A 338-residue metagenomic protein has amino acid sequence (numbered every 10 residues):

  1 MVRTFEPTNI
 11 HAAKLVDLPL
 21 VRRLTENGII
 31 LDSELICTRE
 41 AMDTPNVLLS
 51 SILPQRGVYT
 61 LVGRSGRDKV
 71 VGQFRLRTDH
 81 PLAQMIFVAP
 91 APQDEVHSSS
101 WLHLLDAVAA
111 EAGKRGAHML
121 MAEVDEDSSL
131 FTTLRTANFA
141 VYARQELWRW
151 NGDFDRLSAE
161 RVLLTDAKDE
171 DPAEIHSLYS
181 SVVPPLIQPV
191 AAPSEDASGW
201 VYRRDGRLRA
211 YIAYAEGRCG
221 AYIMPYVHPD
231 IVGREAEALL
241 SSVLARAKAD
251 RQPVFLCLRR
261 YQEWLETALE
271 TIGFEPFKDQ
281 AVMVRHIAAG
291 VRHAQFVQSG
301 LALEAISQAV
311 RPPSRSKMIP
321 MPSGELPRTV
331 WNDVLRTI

Functional and structural regions predicted by a protein language model:
V2, D125-D127, A137-L157, P253-I338: Active-site/acyl-donor-binding loops of N-acyltransferases
V2-G66, V71-Q73, R135-A221: Amide-forming acyltransferase catalytic core, primarily the GNAT-like/NAT-type and related acyltransferase folds
A13, R64-S65, F74, E123-E126 (+3 more regions): Structural motif
R77-I86, E216-M224, F277-K278: A conserved beta-turn-beta hairpin within the catalytic core of GNAT-like acetyltransferases that forms part
I86-S99, M224-A236: A short, internal acetyl-CoA/4′-phosphopantetheine-binding micro-motif in the GNAT/acyltransferase core
L105-G113, L240-K248, E270: A conserved short alpha-helix in the GNAT/GCN5 acetyltransferase fold that borders and helps form the acetyl-CoA
A112-V124, A249-R260: Conserved GNAT acetyl-CoA-binding A-motif
L208-L256: Intrinsically disordered, low-complexity segments enriched in Gly and acidic/Ser/Thr residues that form flexible
